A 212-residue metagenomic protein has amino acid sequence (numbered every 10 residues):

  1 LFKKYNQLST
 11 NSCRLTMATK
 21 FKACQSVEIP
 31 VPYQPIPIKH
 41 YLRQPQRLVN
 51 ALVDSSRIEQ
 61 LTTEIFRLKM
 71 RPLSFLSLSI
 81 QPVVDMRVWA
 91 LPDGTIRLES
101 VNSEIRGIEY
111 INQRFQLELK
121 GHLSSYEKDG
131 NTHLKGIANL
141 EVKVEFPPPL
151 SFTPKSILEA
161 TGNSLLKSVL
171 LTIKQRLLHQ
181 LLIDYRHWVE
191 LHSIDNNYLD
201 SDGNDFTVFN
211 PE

Functional and structural regions predicted by a protein language model:
F2, N11-S79: Hydrophobic ligand-binding cavity/cleft-lining segments
Y5-Q7: Low-complexity, intrinsically disordered or signal/transmembrane-proximal segments
S26-P30, K69-R71, D85-W89, E118-S124 (+1 more regions): Residue-level recognition of well-ordered beta-strand positions that form the cores of beta-sheet-rich folds across
E64-L73, E99-I105, L140-E141: Generic short beta-strand segments
Q81-H133, P211: Hydrophobic-ligand binding "helix-grip"
Y110-N163: Beta-strand/loop substructures that line and gate deep hydrophobic ligand-binding cavities in soluble
S151-G203: A conserved amphipathic terminal alpha-helix motif
L191, D205-E212: N-terminal targeting/secretion presequences
